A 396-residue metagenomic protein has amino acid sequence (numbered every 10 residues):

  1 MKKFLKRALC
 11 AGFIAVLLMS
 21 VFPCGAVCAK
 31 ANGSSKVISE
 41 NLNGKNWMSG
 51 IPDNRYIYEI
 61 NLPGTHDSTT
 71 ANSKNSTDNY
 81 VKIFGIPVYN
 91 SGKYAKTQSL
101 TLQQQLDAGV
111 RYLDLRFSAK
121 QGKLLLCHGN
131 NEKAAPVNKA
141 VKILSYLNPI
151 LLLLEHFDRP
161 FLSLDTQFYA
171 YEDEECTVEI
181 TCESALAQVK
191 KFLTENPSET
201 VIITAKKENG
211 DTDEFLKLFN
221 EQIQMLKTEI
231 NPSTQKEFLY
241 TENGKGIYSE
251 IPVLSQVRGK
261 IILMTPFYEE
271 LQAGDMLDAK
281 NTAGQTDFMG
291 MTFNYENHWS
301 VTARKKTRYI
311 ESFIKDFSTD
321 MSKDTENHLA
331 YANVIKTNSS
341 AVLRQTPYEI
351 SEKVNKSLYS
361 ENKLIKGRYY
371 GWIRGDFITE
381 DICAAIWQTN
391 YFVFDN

Functional and structural regions predicted by a protein language model:
M1-G12: Bacterial N-terminal signal peptides that target proteins for export
A11-V21: Bacterial N-terminal signal peptides
M19-G33: Sec-dependent signal peptide cleavage junction
K30-A108, Y112, A119-K191, E195 (+2 more regions): Long, acidic (Asp/Glu-rich), low-complexity accessory segments flanking structured domains
K139-I150, I223-I247: Acidic, His- and aromatic-enriched active-site or binding-groove loops in soluble protein domains that engage sugars
N196-T212: Active-site groove signature of glycoside hydrolases
I203, L263, I373: A residue-level signal for conserved active-site and pocket-lining positions in enzyme catalytic cores
S233-I365: Surface-exposed substrate-engagement region within the catalytic domains of secreted or surface-exposed extracellular
